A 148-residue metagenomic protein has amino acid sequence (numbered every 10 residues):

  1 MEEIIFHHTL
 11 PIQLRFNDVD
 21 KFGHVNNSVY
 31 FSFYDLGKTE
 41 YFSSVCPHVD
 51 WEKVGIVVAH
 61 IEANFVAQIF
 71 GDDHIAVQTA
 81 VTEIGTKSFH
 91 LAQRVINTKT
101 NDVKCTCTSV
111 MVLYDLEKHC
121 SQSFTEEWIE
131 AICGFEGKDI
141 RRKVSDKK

Functional and structural regions predicted by a protein language model:
M1-A76, T82-H90, R94-K148: Terminal targeting signals and extreme-terminal segments of soluble enzymes
